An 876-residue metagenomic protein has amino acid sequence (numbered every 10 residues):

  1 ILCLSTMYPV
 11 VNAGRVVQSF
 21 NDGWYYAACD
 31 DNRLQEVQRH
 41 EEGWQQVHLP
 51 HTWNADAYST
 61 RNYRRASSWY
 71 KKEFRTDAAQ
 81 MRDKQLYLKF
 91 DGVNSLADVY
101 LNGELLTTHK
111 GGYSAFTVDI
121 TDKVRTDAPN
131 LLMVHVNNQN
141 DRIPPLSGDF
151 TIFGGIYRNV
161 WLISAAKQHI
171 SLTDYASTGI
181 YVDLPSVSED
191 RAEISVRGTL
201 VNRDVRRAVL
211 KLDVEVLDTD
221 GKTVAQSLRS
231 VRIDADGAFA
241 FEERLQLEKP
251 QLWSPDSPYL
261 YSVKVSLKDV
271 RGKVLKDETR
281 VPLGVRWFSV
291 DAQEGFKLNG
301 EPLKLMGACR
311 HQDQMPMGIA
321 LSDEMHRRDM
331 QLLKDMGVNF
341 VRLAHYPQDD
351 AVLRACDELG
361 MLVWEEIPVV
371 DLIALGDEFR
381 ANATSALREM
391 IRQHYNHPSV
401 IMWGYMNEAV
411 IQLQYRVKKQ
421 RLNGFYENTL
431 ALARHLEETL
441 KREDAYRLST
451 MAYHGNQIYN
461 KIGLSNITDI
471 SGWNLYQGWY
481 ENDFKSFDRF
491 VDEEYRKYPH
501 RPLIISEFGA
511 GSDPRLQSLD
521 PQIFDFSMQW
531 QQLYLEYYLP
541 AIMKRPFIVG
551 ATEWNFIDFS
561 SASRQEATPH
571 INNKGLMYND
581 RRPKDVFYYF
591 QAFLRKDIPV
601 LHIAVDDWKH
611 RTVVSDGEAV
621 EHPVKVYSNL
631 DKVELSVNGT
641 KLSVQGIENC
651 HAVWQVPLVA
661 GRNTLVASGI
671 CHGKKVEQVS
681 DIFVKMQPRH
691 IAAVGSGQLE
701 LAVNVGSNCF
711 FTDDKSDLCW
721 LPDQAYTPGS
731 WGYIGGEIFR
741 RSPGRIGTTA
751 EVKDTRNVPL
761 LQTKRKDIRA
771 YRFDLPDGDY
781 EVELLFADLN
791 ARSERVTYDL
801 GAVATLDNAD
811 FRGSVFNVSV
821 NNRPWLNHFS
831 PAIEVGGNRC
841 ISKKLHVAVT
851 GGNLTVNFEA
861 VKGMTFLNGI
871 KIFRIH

Functional and structural regions predicted by a protein language model:
M7-A57, L131, H135, Q139 (+10 more regions): Accessory carbohydrate-binding/adhesion or oligomerization-edge regions at the termini of glycan-active proteins
V10-K89, P144-S147, F153-I156, Q168 (+3 more regions): Extended carbohydrate-recognition surfaces in non-catalytic/accessory domains of CAZymes and lectin-like proteins
Q18, A27, T60, R65-T173 (+9 more regions): Accessory beta-strand-rich segments of carbohydrate-active enzymes
F20, T52-A55, T121-I194, N202 (+8 more regions): An acidic-aromatic loop/edge-strand motif
W24, N130, Y261-V265, N663 (+1 more regions): A short tyrosine-centered beta-strand micro-motif
Q46-S59, Q139, P144, D149-F150 (+4 more regions): Extended substrate-binding grooves/exosites of carbohydrate-active enzymes
R125-D127, R197-D291, V653, V659-R662 (+2 more regions): Extended acidic/polar, glycine-enriched regions that form or flank non-catalytic beta-rich accessory modules
K685-H876: Compositionally biased, intrinsically disordered or flexible polar/acidic segments
